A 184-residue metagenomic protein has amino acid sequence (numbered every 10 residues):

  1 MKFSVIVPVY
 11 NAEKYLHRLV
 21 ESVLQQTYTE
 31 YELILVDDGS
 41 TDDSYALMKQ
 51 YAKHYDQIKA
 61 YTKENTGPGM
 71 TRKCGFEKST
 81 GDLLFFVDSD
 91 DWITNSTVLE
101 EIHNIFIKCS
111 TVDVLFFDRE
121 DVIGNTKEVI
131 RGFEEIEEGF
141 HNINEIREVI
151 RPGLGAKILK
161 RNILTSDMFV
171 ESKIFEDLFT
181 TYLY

Functional and structural regions predicted by a protein language model:
M1-S4, S22, E32, F179: Cell-envelope/extracellular polymer assembly enzymes that use nucleotide-activated donors
N11-Q25: Short, well-formed alpha-helical segments that are part of the catalytic scaffolds of diverse glycosyltransferases
V23, D38-S40, T66, S89: Conserved short acidic donor-positioning loop in nucleotide-sugar-dependent glycosyltransferases
T29, D37-A46: A conserved acidic beta->alpha catalytic loop
K63-S79: Glycine-rich, basic loop-to-helix element that forms the pyrophosphate-binding segment of sugar-nucleotide handling
L84: Short aromatic/hydrophobic "clamp" motif used to bind/position activated sugar donors
T97-V129: Conserved donor NDP-sugar-binding/catalytic core segment of glycosyltransferases
N142-Y184: Conserved nucleotide-sugar donor-binding catalytic segment
